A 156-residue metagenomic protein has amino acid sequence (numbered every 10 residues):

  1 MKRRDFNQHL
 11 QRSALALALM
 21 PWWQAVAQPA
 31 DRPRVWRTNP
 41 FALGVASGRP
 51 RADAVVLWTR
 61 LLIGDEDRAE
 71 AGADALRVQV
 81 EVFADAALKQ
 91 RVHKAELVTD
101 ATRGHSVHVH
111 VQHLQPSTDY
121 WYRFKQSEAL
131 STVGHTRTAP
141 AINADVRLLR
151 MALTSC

Functional and structural regions predicted by a protein language model:
D5-A27: N-terminal export signals
N7, A18-L19, R32, A54 (+1 more regions): Acidic, low-complexity intrinsically disordered regions
L10, F124-Q126, L153-S155: Glycine-rich, histidine-containing beta strand-loop boundary motifs that form or position
R12-S13, G48, H110-Q112: Alpha-helical interaction segments
A25-L76, R137-N143, L149-A152: Non-catalytic, glycine-rich low-complexity segments
T59, Y120, C156: Divalent metal-coordination and catalytic microenvironments
D67, G72-V146: Extended acidic/polar, glycine-enriched regions that form or flank non-catalytic beta-rich accessory modules
